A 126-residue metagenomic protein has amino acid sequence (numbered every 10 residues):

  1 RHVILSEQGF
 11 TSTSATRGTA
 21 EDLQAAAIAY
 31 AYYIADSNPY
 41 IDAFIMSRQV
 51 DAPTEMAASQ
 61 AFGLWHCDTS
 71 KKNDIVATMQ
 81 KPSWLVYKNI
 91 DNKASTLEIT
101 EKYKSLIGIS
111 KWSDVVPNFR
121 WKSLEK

Functional and structural regions predicted by a protein language model:
R1: A short helix->loop->beta-strand "cap" motif at the edges of active sites that frequently abuts
I4-S6: Active-site neighborhood of phospho(di)ester-bond hydrolases with catalytic His/Asp-centered motifs
G9-T11, V50: Catalytic metal-binding/acid-base residues of hydrolase active sites
T16-Y30, I34, N38-K126: Aromatic-rich peripheral "rim/lid" segments of glycoside hydrolase catalytic domains that contact and position glycan
